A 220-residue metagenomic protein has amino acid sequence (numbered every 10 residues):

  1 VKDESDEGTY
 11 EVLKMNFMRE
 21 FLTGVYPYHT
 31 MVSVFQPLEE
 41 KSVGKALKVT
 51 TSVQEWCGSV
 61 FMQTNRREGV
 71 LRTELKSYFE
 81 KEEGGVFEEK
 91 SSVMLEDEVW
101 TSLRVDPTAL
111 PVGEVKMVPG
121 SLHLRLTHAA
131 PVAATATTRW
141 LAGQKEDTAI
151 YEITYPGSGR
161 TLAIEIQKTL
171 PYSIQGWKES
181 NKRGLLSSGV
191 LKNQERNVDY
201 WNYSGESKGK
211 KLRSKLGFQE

Functional and structural regions predicted by a protein language model:
V1-V70, T108-E220: Acidic, serine/threonine-rich low-complexity disordered tracts
T64-V115: Surface-exposed beta-loop interaction hotspot
